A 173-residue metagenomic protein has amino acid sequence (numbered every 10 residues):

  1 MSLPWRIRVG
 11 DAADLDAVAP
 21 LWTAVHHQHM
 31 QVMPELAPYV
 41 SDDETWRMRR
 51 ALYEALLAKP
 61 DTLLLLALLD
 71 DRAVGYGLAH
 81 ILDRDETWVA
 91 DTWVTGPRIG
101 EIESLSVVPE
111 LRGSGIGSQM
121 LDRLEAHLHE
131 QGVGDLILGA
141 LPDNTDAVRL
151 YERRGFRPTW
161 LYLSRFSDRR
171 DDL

Functional and structural regions predicted by a protein language model:
M1-P20, A24, Q28, E35 (+1 more regions): Conserved N-terminal entry element of GNAT/NAT acetyltransferase domains
H27-L52: Conserved GNAT-fold acetyl-CoA-binding loop/helix
R47-L65, R84, E101: A short helix-loop-beta-strand connector motif used in the catalytic cores of GNAT acetyltransferases and, in some
L66, R72-H80, E101, S106: Conserved beta-strand in the GNAT
L78-E101: Conserved acyl-donor/pantetheine-binding loop and adjacent beta-alpha core of acyl/acetyltransferases and related
S104-V107, G113-A126, E130, R149 (+1 more regions): Conserved acetyl-CoA-binding loop-helix of GNAT-fold acetyltransferases
R112, R123-L124, I137-A147, S164-R169: Conserved beta-strand-loop-alpha-helix junction that forms the acyl-donor binding cleft
Y151-L161: Conserved acetyl-CoA-binding loop of GNAT-fold acetyltransferases
